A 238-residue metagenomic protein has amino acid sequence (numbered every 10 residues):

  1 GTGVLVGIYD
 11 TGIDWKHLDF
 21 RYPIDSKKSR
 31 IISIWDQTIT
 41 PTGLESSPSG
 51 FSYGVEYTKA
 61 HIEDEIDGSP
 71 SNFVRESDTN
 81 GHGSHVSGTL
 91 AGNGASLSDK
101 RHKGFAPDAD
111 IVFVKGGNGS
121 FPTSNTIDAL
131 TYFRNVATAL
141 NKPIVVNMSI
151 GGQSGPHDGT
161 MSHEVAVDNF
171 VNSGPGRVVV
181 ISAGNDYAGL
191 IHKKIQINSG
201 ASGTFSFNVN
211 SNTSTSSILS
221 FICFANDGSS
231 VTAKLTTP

Functional and structural regions predicted by a protein language model:
G1-N125, N141-V145, G174-V178, I191 (+2 more regions): Subtilisin-like serine protease catalytic core
G116-T204, N208, T213-T236: Substrate-binding/access-modulating region of protease and related hydrolase catalytic domains
